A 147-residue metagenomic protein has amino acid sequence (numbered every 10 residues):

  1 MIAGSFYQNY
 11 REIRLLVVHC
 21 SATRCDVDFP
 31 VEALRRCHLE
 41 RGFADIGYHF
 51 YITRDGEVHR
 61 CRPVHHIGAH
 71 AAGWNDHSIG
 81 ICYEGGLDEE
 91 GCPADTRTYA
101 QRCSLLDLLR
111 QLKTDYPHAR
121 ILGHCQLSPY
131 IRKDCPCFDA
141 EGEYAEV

Functional and structural regions predicted by a protein language model:
M1-H66: Short, conserved "active-site rim" segments that organize catalytic pockets and cofactor/ligand binding
M1-V17, S21, R54-V58, N75-H77 (+1 more regions): Basic/polar, cationic surfaces and motifs that engage anionic cell-wall and phosphate/carboxylate ligands
H66-C82: Short, surface-exposed glycine/acidic/tryptophan-bearing loops
